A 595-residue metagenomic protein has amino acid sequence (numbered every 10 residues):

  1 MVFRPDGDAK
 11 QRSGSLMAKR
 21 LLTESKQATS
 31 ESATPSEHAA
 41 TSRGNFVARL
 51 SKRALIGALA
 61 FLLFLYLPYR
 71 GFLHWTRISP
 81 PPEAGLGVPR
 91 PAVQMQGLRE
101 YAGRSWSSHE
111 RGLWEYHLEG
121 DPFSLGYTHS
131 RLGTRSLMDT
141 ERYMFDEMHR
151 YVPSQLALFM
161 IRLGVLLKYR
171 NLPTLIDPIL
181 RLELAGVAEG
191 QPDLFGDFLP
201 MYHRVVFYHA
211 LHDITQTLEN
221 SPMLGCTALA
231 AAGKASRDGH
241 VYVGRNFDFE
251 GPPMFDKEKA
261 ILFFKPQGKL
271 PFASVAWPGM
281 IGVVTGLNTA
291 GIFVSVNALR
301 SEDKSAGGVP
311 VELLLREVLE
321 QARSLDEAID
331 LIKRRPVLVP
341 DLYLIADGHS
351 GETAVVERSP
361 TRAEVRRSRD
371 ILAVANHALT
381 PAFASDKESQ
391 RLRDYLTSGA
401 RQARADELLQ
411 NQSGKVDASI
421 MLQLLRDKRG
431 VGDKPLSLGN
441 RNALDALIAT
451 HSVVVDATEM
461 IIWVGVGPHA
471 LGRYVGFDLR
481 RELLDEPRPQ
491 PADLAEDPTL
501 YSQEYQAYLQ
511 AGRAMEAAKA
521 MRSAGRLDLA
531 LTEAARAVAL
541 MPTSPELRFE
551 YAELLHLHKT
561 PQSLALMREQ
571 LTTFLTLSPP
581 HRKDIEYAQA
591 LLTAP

Functional and structural regions predicted by a protein language model:
M17-P35: N-terminal intrinsically disordered, acidic low-complexity segments at the extreme N-terminus
T41-F64: N-terminal Sec-pathway targeting helices
L65-E219, M223-G225, L319-V355, T361-A363 (+3 more regions): C-terminus-biased signal that marks the final domain/tail of proteins
R204-L314, D330, T450, V454 (+1 more regions): Internal mixed beta-strand/loop scaffold within catalytic domains of large alpha/beta enzymes
A537, Q570-F574: Canonical positions in the second alpha-helix
R548, I585-E586: Canonical tetratricopeptide repeat
